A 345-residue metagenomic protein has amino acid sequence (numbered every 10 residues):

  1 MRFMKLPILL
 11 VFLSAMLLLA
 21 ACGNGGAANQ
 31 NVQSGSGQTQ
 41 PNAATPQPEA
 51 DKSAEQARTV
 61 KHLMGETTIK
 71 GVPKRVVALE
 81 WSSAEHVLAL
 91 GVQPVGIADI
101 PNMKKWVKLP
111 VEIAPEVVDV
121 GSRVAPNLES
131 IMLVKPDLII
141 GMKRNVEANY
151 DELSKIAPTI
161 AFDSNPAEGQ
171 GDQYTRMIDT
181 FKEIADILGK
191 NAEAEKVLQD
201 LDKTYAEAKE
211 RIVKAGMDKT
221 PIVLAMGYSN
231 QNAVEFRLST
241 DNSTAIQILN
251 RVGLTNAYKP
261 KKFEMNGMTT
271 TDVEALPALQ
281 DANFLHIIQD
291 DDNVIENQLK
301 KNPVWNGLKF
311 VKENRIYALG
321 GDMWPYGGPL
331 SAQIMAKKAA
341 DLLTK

Functional and structural regions predicted by a protein language model:
M1-L9: Bacterial N-terminal signal peptides that target proteins for export
L17-A21: C-terminal motif of bacterial Sec signal peptides marking the signal peptidase cleavage site
G23-S53: Short, low-complexity, disordered segments immediately C-terminal to signal peptides in bacterial exported proteins
W81-S130: A short, structured surface patch at a secondary-structure boundary
P101-K105, E235-G267: Alpha-helical, coiled-coil/dimerization segments enriched in small aliphatic residues
K135-I140, P158, L276, D281-A282: Proline-aspartate-enriched helix->loop->beta-strand connector
N149, P158-N230, L330-K345: Extracytoplasmic substrate-binding proteins
R176-D179, D186, A278-K345: Structured C-terminal subdomain patch of bacterial secreted/periplasmic proteins
